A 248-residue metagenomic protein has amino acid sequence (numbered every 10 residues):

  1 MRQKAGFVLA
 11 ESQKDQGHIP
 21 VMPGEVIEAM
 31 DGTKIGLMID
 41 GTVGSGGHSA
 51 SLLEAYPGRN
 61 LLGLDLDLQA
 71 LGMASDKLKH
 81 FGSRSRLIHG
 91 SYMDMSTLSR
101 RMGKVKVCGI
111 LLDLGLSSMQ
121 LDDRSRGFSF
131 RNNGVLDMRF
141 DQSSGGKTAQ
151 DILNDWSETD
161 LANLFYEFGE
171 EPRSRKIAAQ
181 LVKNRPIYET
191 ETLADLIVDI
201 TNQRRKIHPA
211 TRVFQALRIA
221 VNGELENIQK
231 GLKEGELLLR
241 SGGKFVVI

Functional and structural regions predicted by a protein language model:
M1-I248: S-adenosyl-L-methionine-dependent methyltransferase catalytic core, i.e., the SAM/SAH-binding region
